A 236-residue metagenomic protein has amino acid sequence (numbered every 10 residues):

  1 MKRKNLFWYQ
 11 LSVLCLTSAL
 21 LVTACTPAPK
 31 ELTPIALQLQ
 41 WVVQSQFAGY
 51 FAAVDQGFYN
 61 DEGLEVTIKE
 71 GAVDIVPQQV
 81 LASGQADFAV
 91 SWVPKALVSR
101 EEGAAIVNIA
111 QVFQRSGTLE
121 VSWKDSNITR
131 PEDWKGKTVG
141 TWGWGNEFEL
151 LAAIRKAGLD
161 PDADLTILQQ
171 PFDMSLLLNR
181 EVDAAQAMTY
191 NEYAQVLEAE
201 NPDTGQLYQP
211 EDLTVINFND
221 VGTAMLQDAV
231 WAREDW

Functional and structural regions predicted by a protein language model:
M1-P34: Short, low-complexity disordered leader/linker segments with a strong preference for bacterial N-terminal type II
W8-L11, F51, N60, Q209: Compositionally biased, intrinsically disordered low-complexity regions enriched in proline and serine
A24, V139, V221-T223: A short, ordered amphipathic alpha-helix with a cationic face
K30-Q170, L176-N179, D183-Y190, V215-F218: Short, glycine-/small- and polar/acidic-enriched structural segments that line small-molecule recognition paths
P94-K95, F172-L176, R180-W236: Pocket-lining segment of extracytoplasmic ligand-binding domains
